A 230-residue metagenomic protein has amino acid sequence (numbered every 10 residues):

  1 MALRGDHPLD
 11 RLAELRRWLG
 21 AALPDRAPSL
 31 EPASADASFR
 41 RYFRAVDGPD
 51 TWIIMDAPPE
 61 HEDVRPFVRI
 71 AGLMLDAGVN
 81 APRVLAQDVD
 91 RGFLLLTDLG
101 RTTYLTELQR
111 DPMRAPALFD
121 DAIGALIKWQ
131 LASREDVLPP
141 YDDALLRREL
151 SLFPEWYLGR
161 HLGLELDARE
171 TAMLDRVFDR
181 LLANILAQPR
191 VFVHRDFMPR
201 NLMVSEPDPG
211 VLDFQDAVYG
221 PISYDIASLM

Functional and structural regions predicted by a protein language model:
A2-D25: Juxta-kinase regulatory segment immediately upstream of eukaryotic protein kinase catalytic domains
L15, A21, R134-P140, A144-L145 (+1 more regions): An alpha-helical support segment within catalytic cores of ATP-dependent transferases
D25-F43: ATP-binding glycine-rich phosphate-binding loop
A35, V89-R91, A217: Short glycine-enriched loops at secondary-structure junctions
F43-L146, L152, L158-L162, A187: ATP-binding pocket architecture of kinase catalytic cores
P66, D121, M173, V177 (+1 more regions): Charged catalytic carboxylate motif
T97, P139, L150-E155, D216-M230: Active-site-adjacent scaffolding segments
R190-F192, M198, V204-M230: Active-site Asp-x-Gly
